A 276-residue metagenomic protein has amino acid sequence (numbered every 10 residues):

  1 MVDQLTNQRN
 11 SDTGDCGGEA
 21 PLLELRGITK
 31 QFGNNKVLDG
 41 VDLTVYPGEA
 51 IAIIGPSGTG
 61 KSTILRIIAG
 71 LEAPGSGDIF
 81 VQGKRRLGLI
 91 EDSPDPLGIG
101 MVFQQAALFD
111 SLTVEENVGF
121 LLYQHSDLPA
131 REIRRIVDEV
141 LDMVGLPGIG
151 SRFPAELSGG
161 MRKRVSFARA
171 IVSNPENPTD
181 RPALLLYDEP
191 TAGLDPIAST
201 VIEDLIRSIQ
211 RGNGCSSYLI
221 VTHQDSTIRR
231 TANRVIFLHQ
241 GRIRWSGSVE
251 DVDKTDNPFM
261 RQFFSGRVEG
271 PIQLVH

Functional and structural regions predicted by a protein language model:
I54-P56: The feature captures the beta-strand-to-loop junction immediately N-terminal to the Walker
A69: Helix-to-loop junction immediately C-terminal to a conserved catalytic motif
R85-G100, Q124, A130-R131, V252-T255: ABC ATPase NBD coupling module
A130-G148: Conserved ABC ATPase "signature" region
F153-L157, M161: Conserved ABC ATPase signature
E176, T200-G214: Helical segment within the ABC ATPase nucleotide-binding domain
D180, L185-D188: Catalytic Walker B motif of ABC-type/P-loop ATPase nucleotide-binding domains
